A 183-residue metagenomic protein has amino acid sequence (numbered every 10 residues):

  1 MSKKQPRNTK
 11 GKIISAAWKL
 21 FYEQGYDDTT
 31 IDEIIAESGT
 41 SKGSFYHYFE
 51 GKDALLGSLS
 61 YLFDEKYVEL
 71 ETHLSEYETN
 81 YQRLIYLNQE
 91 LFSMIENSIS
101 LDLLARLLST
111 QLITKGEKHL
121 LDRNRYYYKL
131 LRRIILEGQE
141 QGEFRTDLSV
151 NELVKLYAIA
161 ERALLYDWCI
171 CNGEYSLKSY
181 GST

Functional and structural regions predicted by a protein language model:
M1-Q24, D28-T40, A54: Basic, helix-initiating cap at the start of DNA-binding domains
I13, G51-G57, K66: Short amphipathic alpha-helical segment with a characteristic S/N-K-E followed by hydrophobic residues
E23-D27, Y77, S98, Q141: Short coil/turn segments at alpha/beta junctions that flank glycine-rich nucleotide-binding fingerprints
G39-F49: Short hydrophobic/aromatic patch on the recognition helix
S58, T72-I99, V150-Y157: Hydrophobic alpha-helical connector segments
T72, K115-E143, N151-K155, I159: Amphipathic alpha-helical packing segments from all-alpha helical-bundle domains
I85-Y86, E90-S93, K129, R133-Q141 (+2 more regions): C-terminal peripheral helix-coil segments that are non-catalytic and often amphipathic
I95-K115, Y166-I170: Amphipathic alpha-helical segments used for helix-helix packing
